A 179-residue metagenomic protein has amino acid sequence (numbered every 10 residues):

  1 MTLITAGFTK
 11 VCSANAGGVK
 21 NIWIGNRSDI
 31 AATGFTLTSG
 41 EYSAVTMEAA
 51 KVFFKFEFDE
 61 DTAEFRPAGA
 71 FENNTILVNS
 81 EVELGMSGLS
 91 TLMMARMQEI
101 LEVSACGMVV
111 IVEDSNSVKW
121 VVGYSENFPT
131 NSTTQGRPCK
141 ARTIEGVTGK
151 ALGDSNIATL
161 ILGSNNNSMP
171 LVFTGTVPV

Functional and structural regions predicted by a protein language model:
M1-K10, L77-L101: Charged, amphipathic alpha-helical segments
M1-N21, V179: N-terminal alpha-helical "arm" segments
C12-E83, S132-L152: Solvent-exposed edge beta-strands and adjacent loop segments that serve as assembly or binding interfaces
I30-T33, S90-A95, D114-G123, P170: Short, surface-exposed beta-strand/loop "edge" segments at domain boundaries and coil↔beta transitions
K55-D59, P67, W120-N127, T174-G175: Short amphipathic beta-strand/extended segments with alternating polar/hydrophobic composition
G69-L92, D154-S168: Oligomerization/assembly interface segments of phage tail-like spikes and tubes
Q98-E126: Short, acidic/charged, Gly/Pro-enriched secondary-structure junctions
F128-V179: Mixed-charge, glycine-accented linear interaction segment located at domain edges/termini
